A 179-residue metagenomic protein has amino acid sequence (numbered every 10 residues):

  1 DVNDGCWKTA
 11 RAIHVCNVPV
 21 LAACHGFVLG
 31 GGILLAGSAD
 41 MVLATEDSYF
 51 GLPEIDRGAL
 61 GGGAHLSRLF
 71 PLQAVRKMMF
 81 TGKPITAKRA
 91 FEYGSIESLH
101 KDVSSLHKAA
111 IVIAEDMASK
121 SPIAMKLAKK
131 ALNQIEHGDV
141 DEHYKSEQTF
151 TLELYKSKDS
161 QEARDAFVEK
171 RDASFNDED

Functional and structural regions predicted by a protein language model:
D1-A12, D139: Glycine- (often His-adjacent) and acidic-residue-rich active-site loop that binds/positions the CoA thioester
G5-C6, L29, G62, E147: Amphipathic coiled-coil/heptad-repeat helices and related helical stalk/stem segments that mediate oligomerization
R11-P122, S157, E162: Crotonase-fold acyl-CoA enzyme core
G82-K88, S104-K108, V112-D179: C-terminal alpha-helix plus adjacent terminal tail
